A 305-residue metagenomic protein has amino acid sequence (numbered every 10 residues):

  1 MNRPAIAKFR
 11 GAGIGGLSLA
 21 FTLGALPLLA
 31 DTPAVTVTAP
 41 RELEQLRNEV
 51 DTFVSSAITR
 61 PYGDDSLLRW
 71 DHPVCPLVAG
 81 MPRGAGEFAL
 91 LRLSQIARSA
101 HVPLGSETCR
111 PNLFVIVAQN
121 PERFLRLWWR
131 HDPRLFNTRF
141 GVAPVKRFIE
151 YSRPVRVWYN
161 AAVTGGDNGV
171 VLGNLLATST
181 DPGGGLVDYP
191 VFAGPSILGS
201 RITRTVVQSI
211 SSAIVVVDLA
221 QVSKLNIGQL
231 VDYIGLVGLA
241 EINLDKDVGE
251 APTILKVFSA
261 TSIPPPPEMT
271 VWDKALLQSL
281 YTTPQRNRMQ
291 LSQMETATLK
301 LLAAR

Functional and structural regions predicted by a protein language model:
M1-G11: N-terminal secretory signal peptides that target proteins for export/translocation
G15-A25: Bacterial N-terminal signal peptides
L28-D31: Boundary at the C-terminal end of the N-terminal hydrophobic targeting segment
P33-L43: N-terminal secretion/transport leader regions
A34-V35, S66-M81: Acidic/histidine-rich, surface-exposed loop or edge segments in extracytoplasmic proteins
E44-W70: Compositionally biased P/S/T/G-rich terminal and signal peptide-adjacent segments that lie outside catalytic cores
R47, L77-R92, H101-R305: Long, folded non-catalytic interaction modules
F53-Y62, Q95-V102, S200: N-terminal post-signal-peptidase region of extra-cytosolic proteins
